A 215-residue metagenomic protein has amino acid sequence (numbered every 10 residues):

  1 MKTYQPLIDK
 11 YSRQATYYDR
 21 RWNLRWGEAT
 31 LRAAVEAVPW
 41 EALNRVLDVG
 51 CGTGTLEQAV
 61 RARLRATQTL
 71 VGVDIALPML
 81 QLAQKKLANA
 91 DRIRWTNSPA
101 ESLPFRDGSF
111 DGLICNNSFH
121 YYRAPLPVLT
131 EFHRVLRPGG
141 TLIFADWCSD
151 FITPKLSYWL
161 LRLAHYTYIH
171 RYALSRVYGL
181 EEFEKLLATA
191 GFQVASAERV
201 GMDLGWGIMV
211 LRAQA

Functional and structural regions predicted by a protein language model:
M1-A42, T55-A59, M79-L82, K86 (+4 more regions): Conserved class I S-adenosyl-L-methionine
Q5, A145-A190, A195-G205: C-terminal alpha-helical "lid/dimerization" subdomain adjacent to the S-adenosyl-L-methionine
L47-V49, T53-S102: Class I SAM-dependent methyltransferase SAM/SAH-binding core
R65, Y122-R123, L136-R137: Helix-to-beta-strand junctions that scaffold the AdoMet/dcAdoMet cofactor pocket in Class I SAM-dependent enzymes
T69, G140-T141: Short glycine-centered segments of the SAM/dcSAM-binding site in methyltransferase folds
E101-G112: A short acidic, Gly/Pro-enriched loop at the edge of an enzyme's catalytic core that lines a small-molecule cofactor
G112-A124: A short SAM/SAH-binding and catalytic strip from SAM-dependent methyltransferases
L126-P138: A short glycine-rich, Lys/Arg-flanked "PGG" loop and its adjoining helix->strand segment in the class I
